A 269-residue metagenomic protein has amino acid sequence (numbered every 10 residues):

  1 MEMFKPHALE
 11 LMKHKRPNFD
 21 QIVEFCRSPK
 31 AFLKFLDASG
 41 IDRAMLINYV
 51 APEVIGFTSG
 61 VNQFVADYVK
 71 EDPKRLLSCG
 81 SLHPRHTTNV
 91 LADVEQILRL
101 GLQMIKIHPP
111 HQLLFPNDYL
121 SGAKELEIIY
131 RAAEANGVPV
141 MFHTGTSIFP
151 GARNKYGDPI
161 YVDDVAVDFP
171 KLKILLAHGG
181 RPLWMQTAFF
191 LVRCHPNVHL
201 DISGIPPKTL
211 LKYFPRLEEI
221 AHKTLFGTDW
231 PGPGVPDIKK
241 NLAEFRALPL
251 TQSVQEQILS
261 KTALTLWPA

Functional and structural regions predicted by a protein language model:
E2-F4, A51-V54, P84-T88, Q112-L114 (+4 more regions): Active-site environment of divalent metal-dependent phosphoester hydrolases
E2-R43, E95, L100, A221-K223 (+1 more regions): Mid-to-C-terminal alpha-helical segments outside catalytic/metal-binding sites
V23-C26, S59-N62, T87, L91 (+5 more regions): Non-membrane alpha-helical structural segments and their capping/turn regions in soluble enzymes
P29-L36, N62-V69, V94, L126 (+4 more regions): Generic structural signal for well-ordered alpha-helices, preferentially at hydrophobic/aromatic core positions
L36, V65, I97, I105 (+7 more regions): Conserved, mostly hydrophobic/aromatic
D42-R43, A51-I148, V198: Active-site gating/metal-coordination segments in enzymes
R43-N48, S81, L175-A177, D201-S203 (+2 more regions): Short beta-strand segments
Q103-M104, D118-L225: Catalytic pocket-lining loop regions of alpha/beta-barrel enzymes, especially the amidohydrolase/enolase/GH5 lineages
